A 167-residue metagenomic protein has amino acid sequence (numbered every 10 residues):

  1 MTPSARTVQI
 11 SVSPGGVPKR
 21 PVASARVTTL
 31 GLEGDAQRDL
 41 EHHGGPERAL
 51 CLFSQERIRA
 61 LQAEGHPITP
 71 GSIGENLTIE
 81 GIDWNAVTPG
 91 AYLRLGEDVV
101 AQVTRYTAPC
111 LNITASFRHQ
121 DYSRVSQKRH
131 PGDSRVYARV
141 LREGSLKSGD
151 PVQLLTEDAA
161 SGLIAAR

Functional and structural regions predicted by a protein language model:
M1-R167: Metal-cofactor-dependent catalytic cores
